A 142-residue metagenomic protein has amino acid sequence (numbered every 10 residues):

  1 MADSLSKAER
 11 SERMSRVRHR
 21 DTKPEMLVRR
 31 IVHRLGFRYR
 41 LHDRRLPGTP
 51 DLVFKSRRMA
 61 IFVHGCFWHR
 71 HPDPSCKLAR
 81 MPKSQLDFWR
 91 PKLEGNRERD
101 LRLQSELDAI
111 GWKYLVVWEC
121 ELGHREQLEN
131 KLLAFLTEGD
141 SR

Functional and structural regions predicted by a protein language model:
M1-R142: Nucleic-acid endo/exonuclease domains
